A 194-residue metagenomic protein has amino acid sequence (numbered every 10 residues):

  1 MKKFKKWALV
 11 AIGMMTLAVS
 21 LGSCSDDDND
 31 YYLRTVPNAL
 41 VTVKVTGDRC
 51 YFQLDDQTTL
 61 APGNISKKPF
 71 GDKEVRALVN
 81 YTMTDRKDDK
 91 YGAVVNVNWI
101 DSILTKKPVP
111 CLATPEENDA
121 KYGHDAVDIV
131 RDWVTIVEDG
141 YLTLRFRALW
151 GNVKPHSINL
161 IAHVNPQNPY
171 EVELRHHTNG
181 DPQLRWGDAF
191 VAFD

Functional and structural regions predicted by a protein language model:
M1-F4, M14-V43: Bacterial Sec-dependent N-terminal signal peptides
K2, R34-D194: First exposed extracellular module after export/assembly in secreted or surface-exposed proteins
W7-A11: N-terminal alpha-helical membrane-insertion module
